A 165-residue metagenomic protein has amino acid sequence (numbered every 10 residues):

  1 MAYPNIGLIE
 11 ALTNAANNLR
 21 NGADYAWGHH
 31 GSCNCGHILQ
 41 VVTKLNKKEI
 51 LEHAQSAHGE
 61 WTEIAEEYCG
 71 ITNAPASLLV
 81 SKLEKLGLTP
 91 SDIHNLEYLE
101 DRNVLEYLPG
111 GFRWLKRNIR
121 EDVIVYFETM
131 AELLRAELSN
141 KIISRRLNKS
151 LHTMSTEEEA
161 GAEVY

Functional and structural regions predicted by a protein language model:
M1-H29, C33-G36, Q40-Y165: Cysteine-nucleophile amide-bond enzymes
